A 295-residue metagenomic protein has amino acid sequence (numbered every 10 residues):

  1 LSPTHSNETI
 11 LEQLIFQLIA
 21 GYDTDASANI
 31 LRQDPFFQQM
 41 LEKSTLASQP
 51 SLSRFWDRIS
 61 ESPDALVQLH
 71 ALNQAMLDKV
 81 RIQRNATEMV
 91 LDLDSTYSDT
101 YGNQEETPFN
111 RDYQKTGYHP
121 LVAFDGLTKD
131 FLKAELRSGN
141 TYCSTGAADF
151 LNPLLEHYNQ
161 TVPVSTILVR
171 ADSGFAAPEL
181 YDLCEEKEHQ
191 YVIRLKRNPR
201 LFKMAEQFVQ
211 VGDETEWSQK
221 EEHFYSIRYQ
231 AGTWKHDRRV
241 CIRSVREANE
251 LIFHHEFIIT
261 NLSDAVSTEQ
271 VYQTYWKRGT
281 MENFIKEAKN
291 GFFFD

Functional and structural regions predicted by a protein language model:
L1-E12, T145: Basic, short loop/linker segments at the boundary and entry of helix-turn-helix/winged-helix-like folds
Q13-L14, A28, L46-S48, L52 (+6 more regions): Short, conserved catalytic/metal-binding motifs centered on acidic residues
D25-M40: DNA-recognition alpha helix
M40-E42, T100-E106, L132-L136, P178-C184 (+2 more regions): Short acidic, glycine/serine/threonine-rich loops at helix termini
T45, S51-V122: Active-site-proximal, Lys/Arg-enriched surface segment that forms a nucleic-acid-binding/basic interface patch
R111-V162, E256: Electropositive, glycine- and tryptophan-enriched low-complexity nucleic-acid-binding patches
T141-R200: Domain-level cores of phosphate- or acyl-group-handling catalytic modules
Q190-F293: An anionic, glycine-rich sequence signature occurring as long contiguous blocks
